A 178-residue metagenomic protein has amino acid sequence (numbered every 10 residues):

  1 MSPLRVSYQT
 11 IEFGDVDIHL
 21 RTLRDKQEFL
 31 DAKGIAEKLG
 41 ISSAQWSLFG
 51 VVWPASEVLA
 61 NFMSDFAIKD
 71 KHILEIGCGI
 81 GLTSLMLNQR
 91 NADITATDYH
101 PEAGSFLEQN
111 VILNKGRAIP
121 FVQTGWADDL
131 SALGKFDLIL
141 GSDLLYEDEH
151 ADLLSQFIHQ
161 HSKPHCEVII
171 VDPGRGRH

Functional and structural regions predicted by a protein language model:
M1-H178: S-adenosylmethionine-dependent methyltransferases
